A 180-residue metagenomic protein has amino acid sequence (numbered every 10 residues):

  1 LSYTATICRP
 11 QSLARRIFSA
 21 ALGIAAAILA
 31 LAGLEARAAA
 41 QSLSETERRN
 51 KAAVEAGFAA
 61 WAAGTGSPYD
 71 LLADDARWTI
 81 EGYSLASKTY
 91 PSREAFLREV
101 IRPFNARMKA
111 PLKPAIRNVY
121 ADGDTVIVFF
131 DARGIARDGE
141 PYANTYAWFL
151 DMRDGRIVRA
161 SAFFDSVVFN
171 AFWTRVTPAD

Functional and structural regions predicted by a protein language model:
L1-R15: N-terminal secretory signal peptides that target proteins for export/translocation
Q11, R15, S44-E47, K51 (+1 more regions): Short, structured helix-loop boundary elements
S19-G33: Bacterial N-terminal signal peptides
L34-L71, V176-D180: Short, low-complexity N-terminal intrinsically disordered segments enriched in polar/charged residues
A39-T46, R102-D180: A beta-strand edge to alpha-helix "cap/lid" segment located at domain peripheries
V54-G57, S67-L72, A76, F96 (+3 more regions): Hydrophobic pocket/interface hotspot
D70, D74-D122: A solvent-exposed, acidic/Ser-Thr-rich amphipathic alpha-helical stretch
